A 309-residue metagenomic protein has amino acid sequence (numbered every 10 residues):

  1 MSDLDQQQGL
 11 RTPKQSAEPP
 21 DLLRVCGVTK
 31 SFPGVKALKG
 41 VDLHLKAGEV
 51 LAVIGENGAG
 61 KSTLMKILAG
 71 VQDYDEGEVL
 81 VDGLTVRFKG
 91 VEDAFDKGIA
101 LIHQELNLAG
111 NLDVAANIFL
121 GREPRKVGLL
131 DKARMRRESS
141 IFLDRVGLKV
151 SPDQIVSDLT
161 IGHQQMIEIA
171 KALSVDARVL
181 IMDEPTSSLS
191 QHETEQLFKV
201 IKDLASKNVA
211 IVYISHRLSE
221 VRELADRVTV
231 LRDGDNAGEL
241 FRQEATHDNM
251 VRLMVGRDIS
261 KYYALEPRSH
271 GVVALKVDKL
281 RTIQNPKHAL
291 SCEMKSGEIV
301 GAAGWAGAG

Functional and structural regions predicted by a protein language model:
S2-G309: Glycine-rich phosphate-binding loops of nucleotide-dependent enzymes
